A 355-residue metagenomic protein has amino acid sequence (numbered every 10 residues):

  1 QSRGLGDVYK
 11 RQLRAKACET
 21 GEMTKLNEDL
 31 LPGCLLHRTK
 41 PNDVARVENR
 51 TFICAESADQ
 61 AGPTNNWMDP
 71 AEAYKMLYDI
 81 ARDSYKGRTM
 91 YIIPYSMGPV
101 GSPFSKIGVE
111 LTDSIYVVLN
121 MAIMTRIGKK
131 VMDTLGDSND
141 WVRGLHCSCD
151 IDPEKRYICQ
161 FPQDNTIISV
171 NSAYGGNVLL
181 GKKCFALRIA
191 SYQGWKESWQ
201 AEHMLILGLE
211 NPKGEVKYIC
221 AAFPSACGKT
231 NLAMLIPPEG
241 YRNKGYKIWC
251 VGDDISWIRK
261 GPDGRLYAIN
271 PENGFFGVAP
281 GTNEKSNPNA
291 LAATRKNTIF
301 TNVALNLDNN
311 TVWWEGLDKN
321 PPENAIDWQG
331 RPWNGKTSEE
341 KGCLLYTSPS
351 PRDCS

Functional and structural regions predicted by a protein language model:
Q1-L5, Y9, Y346-C354: Single conserved hydrophobic/aromatic residue that forms the stacking wall/gate of nucleotide- or nucleobase-binding
S2, G6-L135: N-terminal accessory targeting/assembly segments
I151-K196: Charged, amphipathic alpha-helical linker segments immediately N-terminal to NTP-binding catalytic cores
L180-I219: Active-site-adjacent "gating/activation" loops or surface patches in catalytic cores
K217-E239: Glycine-rich phosphate-binding P-loop
K244-W257: Short beta-strand-centered segment that lines the nucleotide-binding/catalytic pocket of NTP-utilizing
R259-L307: Conserved nucleotide-sensing/catalytic segment adjacent to the nucleotide-binding pocket in NTP-handling enzymes
N302-A304, D308-S348, R352: Long, low-complexity segments enriched in small/aliphatic residues
